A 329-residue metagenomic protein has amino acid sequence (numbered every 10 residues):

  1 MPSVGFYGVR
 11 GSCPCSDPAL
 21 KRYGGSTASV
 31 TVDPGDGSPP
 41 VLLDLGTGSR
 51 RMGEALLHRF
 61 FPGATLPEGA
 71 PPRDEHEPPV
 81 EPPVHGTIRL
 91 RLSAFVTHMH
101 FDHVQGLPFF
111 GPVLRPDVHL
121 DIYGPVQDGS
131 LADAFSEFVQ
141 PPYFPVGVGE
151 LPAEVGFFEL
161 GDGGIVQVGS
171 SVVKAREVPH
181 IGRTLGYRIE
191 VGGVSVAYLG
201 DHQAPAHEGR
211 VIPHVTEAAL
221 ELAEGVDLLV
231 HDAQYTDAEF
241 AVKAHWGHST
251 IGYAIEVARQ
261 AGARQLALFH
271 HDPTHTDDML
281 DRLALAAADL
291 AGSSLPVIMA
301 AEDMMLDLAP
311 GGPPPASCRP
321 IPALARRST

Functional and structural regions predicted by a protein language model:
M1-A197, P205-G209, A219-L220, L280-S328: Binuclear metal-dependent hydrolase catalytic cores
L43, T97, Y198-G200, H231-A233 (+1 more regions): Active-site flanking residues adjacent to catalytic metal/cofactor-binding acidic residues
G69, P205-P296, A300: Cap/insert and terminal regions of metallo-dependent hydrolase folds
